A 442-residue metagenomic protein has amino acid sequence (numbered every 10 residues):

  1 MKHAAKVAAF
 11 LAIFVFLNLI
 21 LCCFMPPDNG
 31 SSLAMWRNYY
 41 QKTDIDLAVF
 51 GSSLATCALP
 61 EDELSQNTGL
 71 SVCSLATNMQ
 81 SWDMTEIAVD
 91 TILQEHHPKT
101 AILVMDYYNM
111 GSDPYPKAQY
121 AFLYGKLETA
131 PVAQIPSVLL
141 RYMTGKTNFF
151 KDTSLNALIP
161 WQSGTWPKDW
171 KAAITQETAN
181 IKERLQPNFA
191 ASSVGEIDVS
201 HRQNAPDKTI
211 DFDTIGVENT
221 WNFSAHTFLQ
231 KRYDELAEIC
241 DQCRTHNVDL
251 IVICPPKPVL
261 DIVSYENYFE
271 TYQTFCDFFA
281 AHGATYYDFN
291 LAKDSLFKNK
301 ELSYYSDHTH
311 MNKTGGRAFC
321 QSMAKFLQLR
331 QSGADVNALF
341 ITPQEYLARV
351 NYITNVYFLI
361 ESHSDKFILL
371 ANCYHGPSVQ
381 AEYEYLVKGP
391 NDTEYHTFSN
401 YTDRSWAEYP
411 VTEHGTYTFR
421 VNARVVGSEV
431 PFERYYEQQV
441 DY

Functional and structural regions predicted by a protein language model:
A5-C23: Hydrophobic membrane-insertion alpha-helices, especially the h-region of bacterial N-terminal signal peptides
F50, L54-L139: Membrane-embedded segments
Y120-H246, F340-Y352: Secreted/periplasmic serine-hydrolase-like ester/acetyl group-modifying domain
F228-H308: Extended hydrophobic/aromatic segments used for targeting, binding, or gating
Y304-F340: Histidine-centered active-site loop/cap adjacent to the catalytic His in serine esterases/O-acetyl transfer systems
A371-S378: Acidic, Ser/Thr
T397-D403: Short beta-strand segments within Ig-like beta-sandwich modules, predominantly Fibronectin type-III
